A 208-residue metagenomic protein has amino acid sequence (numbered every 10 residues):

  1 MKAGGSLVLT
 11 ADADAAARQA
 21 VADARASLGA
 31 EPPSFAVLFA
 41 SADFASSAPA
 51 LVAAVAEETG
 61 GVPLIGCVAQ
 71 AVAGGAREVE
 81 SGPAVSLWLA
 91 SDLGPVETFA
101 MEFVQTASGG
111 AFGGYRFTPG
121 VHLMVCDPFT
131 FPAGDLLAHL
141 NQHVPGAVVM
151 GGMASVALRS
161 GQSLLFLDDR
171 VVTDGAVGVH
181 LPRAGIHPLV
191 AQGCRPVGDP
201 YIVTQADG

Functional and structural regions predicted by a protein language model:
M1-P49, A54-E57, G61-P63, C67-G208: Small-residue-enriched flexible segments
